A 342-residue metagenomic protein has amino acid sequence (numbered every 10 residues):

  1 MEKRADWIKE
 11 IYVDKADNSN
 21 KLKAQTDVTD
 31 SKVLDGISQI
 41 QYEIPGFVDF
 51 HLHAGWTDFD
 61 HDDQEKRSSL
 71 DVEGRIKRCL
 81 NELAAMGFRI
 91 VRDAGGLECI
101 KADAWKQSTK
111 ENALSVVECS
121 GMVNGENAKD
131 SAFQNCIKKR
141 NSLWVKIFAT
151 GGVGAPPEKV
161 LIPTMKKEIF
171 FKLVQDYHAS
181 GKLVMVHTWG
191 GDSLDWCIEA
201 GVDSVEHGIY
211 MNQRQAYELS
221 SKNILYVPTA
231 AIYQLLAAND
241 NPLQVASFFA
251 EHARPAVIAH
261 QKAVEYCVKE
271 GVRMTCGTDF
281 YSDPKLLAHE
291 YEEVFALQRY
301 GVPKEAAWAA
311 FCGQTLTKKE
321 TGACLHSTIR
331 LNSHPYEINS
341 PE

Functional and structural regions predicted by a protein language model:
M1-I44, T328, E337: N-terminal metal-binding scaffold of metallo-dependent hydrolase/deaminase domains
Q41-Q107: Metal-associated gating/positioning segment near the N- to mid-region
P45-T57, Y177, V184-W189, V205: Histidine-centered catalytic micro-motifs
V72-L80, A128-R140, W189-S193: Short, acidic/polar
R75-D103, A113-V123, S142-A155, L183 (+2 more regions): Divalent metal-dependent hydrolysis catalytic cores, especially in the metallo-beta-lactamase
S108-C119, I162-M185, V227-A231: Alpha-helix-loop-beta-strand connector modules within alpha/beta enzyme cores
G121-K172: Active-site gating/metal-coordination segments in enzymes
A179, Q244, F248, V257-P341: His/Asp/Glu-enriched, well-ordered alpha-helical/loop segment that forms or immediately abuts the divalent-metal
